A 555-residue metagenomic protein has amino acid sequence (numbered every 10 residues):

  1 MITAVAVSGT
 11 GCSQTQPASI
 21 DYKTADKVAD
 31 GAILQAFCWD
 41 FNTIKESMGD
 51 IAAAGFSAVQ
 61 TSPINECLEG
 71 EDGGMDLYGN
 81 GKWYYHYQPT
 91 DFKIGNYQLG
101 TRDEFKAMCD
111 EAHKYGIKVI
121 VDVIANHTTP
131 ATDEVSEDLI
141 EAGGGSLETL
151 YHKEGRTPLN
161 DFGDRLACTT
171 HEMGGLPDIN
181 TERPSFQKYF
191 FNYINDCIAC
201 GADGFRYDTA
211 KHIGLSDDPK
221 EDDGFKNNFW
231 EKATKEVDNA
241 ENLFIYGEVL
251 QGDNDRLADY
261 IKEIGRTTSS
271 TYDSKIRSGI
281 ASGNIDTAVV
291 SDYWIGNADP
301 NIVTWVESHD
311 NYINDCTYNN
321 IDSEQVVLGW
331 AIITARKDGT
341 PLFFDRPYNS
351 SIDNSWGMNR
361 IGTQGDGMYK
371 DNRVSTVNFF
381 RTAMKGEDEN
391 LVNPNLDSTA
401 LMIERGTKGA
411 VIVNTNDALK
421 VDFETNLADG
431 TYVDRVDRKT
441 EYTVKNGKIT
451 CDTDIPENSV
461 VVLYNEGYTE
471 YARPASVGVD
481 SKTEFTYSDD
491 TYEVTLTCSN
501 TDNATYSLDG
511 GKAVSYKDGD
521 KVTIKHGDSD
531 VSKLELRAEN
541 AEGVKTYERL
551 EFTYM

Functional and structural regions predicted by a protein language model:
M1-A18: Gram-positive cell-envelope targeting signals
A4, V461-N465, S532-N540: Short, aromatic- and glycine-rich surface loops/edge beta-strands on solvent-exposed regions
Q14-K118, N126-P130, D164-I179, T209: N-terminal structural segment of carbohydrate-active enzymes
Q16-D30, E46-G49, L68-Y87, C109-I117 (+2 more regions): Active-site-proximal helices and loops of the catalytic beta/alpha 8
G55, A428-T431, D490, D530: A glycine-anchored, Pro-Gly-centered beta-turn/N-cap motif
E69-H86, N126-D164, K220-K226, E263: Aromatic- and acidic-residue-enriched segments that line the glycan-binding/catalytic groove of carbohydrate-active
I140-C200: Active-site-adjacent "subsite" loops/lids of carbohydrate-active enzymes
E470-M555: Low-complexity, disordered linker/stalk regions enriched in Pro/Thr/Ser/Gly
